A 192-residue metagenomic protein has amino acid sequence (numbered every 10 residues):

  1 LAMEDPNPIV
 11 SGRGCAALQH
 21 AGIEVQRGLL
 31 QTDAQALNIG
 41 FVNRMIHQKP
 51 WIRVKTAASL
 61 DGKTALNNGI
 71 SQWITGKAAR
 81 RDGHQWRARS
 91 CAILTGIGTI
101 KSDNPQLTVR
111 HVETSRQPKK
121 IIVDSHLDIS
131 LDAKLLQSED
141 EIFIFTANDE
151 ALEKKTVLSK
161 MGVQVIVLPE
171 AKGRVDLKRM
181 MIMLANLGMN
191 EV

Functional and structural regions predicted by a protein language model:
L1-A34, K119, F143, E150: Zn2+-dependent cytidine deaminase-like catalytic core
M3, N38, N68: Short, flexible helix/strand-to-coil boundary loops that buttress conserved ligand/catalytic motifs in alpha/beta
L30-M45: Short, structured interface segments
F41-N43, K49-L60, T64-G188: Active-site ligand-binding patch in enzyme domains
N190-V192: Short glycine-rich phosphate-binding loop at a beta-alpha junction
